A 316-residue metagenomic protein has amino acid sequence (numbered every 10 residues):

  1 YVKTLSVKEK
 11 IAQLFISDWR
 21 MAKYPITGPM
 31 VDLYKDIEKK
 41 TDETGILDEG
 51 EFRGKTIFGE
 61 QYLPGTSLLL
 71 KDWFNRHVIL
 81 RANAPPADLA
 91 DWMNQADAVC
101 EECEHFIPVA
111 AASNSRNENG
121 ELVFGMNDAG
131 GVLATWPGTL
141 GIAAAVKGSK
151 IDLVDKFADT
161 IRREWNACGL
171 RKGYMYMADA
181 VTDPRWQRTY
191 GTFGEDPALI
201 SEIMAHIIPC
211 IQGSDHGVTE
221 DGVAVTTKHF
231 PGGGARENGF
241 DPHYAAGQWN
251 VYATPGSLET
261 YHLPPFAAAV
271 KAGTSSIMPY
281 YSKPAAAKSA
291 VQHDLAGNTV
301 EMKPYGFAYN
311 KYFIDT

Functional and structural regions predicted by a protein language model:
Y1-T316: Glycoside hydrolase catalytic-domain context in secreted enzymes
